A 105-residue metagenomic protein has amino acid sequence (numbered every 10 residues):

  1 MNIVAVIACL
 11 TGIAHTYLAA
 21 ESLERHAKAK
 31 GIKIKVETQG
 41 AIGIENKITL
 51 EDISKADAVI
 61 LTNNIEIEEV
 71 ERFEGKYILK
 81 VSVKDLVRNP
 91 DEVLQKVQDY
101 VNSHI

Functional and structural regions predicted by a protein language model:
N2-T11, I60-L61, L79-K80: Short glycine-rich or small-residue beta-strand-to-loop segments that form or flank ligand, phosphate, metal/Fe-S
I3-V4, I78-I105: Ser/Thr/Gly-rich flexible loops in soluble cytosolic domains mediating phosphotransfer, phosphorylation
A8-A27: Glycine-rich phosphate/diphosphate-binding loop of Rossmann-like nucleotide-binding domains
A8-L10, Q39-A41, N64-I65, V83-K84: Short, ordered loop/turn segments at secondary-structure junctions
A14, L18, S54-K55, R88 (+1 more regions): Conserved active-site and cofactor/substrate-binding residues in soluble primary-metabolism enzymes
A19-E24, K76-I78, K96: Short, solvent-exposed amphipathic alpha-helical segments in soluble enzyme and RNA/protein-processing domains
A29-A56: N-terminal beta-loop-helix "entrance" segment that forms/cooperates in small-molecule cofactor or anionic ligand
I48-E51, A56-Y77: Mid-chain, well-packed structural core segment of small domains
